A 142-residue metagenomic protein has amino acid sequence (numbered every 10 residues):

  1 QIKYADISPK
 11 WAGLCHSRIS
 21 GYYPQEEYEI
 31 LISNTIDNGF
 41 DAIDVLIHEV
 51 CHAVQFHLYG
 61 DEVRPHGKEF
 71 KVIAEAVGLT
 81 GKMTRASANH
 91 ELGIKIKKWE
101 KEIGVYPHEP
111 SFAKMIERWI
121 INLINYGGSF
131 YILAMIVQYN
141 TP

Functional and structural regions predicted by a protein language model:
Q1-G39, Y59-P142: Metalloprotease/metallohydrolase-associated module, dominated by Zn2+-dependent proteases
D44-H57: Active-site recognition of the HExxH zinc-binding catalytic motif
